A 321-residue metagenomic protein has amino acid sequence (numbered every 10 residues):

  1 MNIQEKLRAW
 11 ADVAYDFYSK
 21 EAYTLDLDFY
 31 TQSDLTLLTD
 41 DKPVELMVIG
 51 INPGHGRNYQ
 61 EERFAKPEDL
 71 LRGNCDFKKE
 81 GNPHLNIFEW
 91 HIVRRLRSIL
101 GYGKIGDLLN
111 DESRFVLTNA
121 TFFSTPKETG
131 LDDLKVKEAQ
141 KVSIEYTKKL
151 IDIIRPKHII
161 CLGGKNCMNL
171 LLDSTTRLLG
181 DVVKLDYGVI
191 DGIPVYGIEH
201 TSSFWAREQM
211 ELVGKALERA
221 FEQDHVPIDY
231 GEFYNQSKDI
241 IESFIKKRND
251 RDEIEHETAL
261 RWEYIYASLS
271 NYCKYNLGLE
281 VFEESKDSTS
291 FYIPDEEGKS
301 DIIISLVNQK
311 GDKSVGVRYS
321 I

Functional and structural regions predicted by a protein language model:
M1-A22, D133-E145, C167-R261, V315-G316: C-terminal capping/extension of enzyme domains
N2-H158, G164-L170, S203-F204: A polyanion-binding, active-site-adjacent surface
H55-E61, G298-I321: Intrinsically disordered, low-complexity regulatory segments enriched in Ser/Thr/Pro and charged residues
S174-K184, K274-D287: Short secondary-structure junctions
T258-L279: Amphipathic alpha-helical segments
E283-I304: Ser/Thr-rich, low-complexity intrinsically disordered terminal regions
